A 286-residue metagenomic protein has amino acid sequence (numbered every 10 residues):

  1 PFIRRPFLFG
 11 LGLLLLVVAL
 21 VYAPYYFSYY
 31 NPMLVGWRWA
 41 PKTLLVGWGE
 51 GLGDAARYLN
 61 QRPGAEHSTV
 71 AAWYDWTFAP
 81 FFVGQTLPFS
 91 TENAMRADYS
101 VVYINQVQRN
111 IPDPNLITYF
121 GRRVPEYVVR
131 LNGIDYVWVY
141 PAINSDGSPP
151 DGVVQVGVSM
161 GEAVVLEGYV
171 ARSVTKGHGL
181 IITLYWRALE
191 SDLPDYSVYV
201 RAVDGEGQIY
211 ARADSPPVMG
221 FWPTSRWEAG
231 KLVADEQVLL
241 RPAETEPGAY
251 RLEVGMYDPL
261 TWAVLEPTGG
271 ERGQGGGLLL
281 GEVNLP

Functional and structural regions predicted by a protein language model:
P1-M33: Signature aromatic-anchored transmembrane alpha helix within multi-pass, membrane-resident enzymes that catalyze glycan
W37-P286: C-terminal luminal/periplasmic domains and tails of membrane-associated envelope-modifying transferases
